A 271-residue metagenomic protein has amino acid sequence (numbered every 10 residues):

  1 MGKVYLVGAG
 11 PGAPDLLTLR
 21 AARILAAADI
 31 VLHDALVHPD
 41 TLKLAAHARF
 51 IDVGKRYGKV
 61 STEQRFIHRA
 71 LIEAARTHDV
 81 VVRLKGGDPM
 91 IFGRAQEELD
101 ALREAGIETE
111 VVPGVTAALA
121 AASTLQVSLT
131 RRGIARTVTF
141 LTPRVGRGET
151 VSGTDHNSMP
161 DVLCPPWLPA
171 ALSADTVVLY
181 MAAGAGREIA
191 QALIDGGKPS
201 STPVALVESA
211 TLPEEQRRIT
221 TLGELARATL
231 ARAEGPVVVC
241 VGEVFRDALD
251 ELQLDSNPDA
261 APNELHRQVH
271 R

Functional and structural regions predicted by a protein language model:
M1-V115, A226, R232, V237: Class I S-adenosyl-L-methionine
G2-V4, R76-V81, V145-R271: A contiguous loop/helix-start segment that scaffolds small-molecule binding in enzyme catalytic cores
L19, A120-A122, I189-A190: Short hydrophobic alpha-helical segments that form membrane-spanning helices or hydrophobic packing faces of helical
H38-P39, A118, G186, R246: Alpha-helix N-cap/helix-start and coil->helix boundary motif
R49-E63, R131-R144, V177-V178: Acidic/glycine-enriched edge-of-secondary-structure segments
R49-K55, E108-E110, L129-R136, G197-L206: Short hydrophobic/aromatic-enriched beta-strand-loop microsegments
D88-A174, Q216-I219: Class I SAM-dependent methyltransferase SAM-binding "motif I" and its flanking Rossmann-like core
